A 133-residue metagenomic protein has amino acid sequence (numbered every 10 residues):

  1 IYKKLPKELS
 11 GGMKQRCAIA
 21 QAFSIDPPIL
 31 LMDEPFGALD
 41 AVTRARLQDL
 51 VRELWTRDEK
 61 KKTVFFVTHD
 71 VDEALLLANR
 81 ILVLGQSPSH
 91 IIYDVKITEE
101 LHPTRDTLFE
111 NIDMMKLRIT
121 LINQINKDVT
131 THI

Functional and structural regions predicted by a protein language model:
L5-L9, M13: Conserved ABC ATPase signature
I19: Hydrophobic anchor residue at the start of the ABC signature
S24-P28: A short, proline-enriched helix->beta-strand linker immediately N-terminal to the Walker B motif in ABC-type P-loop
L30-D33: Catalytic Walker B motif of ABC-type/P-loop ATPase nucleotide-binding domains
A41-A45: Helix N-cap at the start of a conserved alpha-helix in ABC-type nucleotide-binding domains
L47-F66: Conserved catalytic loops of ABC-family nucleotide-binding domains
Q86-I119: Conserved beta-strand-loop-alpha-helix hinge in the C-terminal portion of ABC ATPase nucleotide-binding domains
